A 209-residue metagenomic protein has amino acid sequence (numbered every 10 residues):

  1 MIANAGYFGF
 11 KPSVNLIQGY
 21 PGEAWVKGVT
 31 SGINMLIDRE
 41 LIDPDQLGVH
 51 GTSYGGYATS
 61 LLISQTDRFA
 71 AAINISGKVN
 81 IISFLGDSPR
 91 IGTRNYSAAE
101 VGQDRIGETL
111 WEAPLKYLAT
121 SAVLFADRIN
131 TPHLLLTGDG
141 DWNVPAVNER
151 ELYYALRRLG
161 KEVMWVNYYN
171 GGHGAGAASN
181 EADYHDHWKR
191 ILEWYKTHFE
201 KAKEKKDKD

Functional and structural regions predicted by a protein language model:
M1-D209: Active-site-proximal cap/loop segments of hydrolase catalytic domains
